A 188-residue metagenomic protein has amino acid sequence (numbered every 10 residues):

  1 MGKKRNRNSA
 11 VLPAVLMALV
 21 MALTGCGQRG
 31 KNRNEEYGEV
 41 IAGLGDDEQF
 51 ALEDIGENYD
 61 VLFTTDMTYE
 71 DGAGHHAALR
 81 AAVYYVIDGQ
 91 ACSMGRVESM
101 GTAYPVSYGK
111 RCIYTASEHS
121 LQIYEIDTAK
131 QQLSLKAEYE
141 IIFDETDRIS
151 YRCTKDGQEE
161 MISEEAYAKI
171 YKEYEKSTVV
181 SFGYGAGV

Functional and structural regions predicted by a protein language model:
G2-P13: Bacterial N-terminal signal peptides that target proteins for export
L23-G25: C-terminal motif of bacterial Sec signal peptides marking the signal peptidase cleavage site
G27-R29: Bacterial signal peptide processing site
E48-E57, P105-Y108: Structural signature of eukaryotic scaffold interfaces centered on beta-propeller domains
Y59-E70, S107-S117: Short beta-strand elements that form the blades of beta-propeller/WD-repeat-like and other beta-sheet-rich scaffold
L79-R96, Y124-A137: Surface-exposed loop/turn elements that mediate protein-protein interactions on large endomembrane-trafficking
S99-Y108, R148: Repeated scaffold domains used in trafficking and secretory/extracellular systems, primarily beta-propellers
G109-V188: Acidic, small-residue rich beta-repeat scaffolds with periodic aromatic anchors
